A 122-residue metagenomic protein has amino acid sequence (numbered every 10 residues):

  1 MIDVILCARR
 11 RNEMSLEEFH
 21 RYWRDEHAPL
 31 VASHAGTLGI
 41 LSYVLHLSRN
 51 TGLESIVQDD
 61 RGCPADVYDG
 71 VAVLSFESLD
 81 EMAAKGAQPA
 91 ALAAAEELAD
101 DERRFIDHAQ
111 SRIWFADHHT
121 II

Functional and structural regions predicted by a protein language model:
M1-I122: Macromolecular interaction modules
